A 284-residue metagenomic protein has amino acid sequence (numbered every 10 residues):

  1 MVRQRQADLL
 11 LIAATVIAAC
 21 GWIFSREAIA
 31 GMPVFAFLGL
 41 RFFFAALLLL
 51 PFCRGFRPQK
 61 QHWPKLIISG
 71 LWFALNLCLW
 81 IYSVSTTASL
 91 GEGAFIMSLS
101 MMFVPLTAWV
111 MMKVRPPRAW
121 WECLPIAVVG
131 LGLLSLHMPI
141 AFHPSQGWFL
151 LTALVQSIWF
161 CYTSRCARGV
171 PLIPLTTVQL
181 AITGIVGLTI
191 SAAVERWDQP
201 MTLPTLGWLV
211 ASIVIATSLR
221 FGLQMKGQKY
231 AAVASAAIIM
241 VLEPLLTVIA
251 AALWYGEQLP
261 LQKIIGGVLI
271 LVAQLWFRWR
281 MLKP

Functional and structural regions predicted by a protein language model:
M1, L9, F42, T205-G207 (+1 more regions): C-terminal-most transmembrane helix of multi-pass membrane proteins
M1-A36, L71, L75, L79 (+2 more regions): Glycine-/small-residue-enriched transmembrane alpha-helix faces in small-molecule transporters and effluxers
I17-W22, L50-M97, P105, L133 (+1 more regions): Specific transmembrane alpha-helical segments of multi-pass solute transporters/efflux pumps, especially DMT/EamA
I23-F24, A45-L49, V104-V110, P139-E195 (+1 more regions): Transmembrane alpha-helical segments that form core, pore/gating elements of small-molecule transporters/exporters
A28, F37, R41, S83 (+7 more regions): Hydrophobic/aromatic residues within transmembrane alpha-helices of multi-pass small-molecule transporters
L40, G93-L99, Y162-G184, T217-L253: Helix-helix packing/entry segments at the starts of transmembrane helices
L48-R57, S100-E122, L245-I265: C-terminal transmembrane-helix exit sites in multi-pass transporters
L49, F73, P116-L136, I185-G187 (+2 more regions): Hydrophobic transmembrane alpha-helices of multi-pass small-molecule transport proteins
